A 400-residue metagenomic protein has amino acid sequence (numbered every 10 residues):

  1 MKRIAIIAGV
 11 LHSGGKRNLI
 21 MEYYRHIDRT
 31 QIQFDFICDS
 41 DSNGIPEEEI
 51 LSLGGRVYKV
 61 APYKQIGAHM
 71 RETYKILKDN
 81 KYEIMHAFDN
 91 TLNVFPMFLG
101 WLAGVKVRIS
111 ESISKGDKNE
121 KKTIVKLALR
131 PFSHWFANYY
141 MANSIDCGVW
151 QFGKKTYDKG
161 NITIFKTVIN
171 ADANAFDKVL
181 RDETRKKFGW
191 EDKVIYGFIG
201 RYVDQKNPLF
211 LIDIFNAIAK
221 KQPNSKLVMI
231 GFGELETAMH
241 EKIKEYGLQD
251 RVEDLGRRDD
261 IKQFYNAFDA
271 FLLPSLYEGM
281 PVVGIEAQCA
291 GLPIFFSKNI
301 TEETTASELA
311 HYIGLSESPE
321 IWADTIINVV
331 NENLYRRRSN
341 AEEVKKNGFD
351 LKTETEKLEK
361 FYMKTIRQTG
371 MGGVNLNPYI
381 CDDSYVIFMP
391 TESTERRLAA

Functional and structural regions predicted by a protein language model:
K2, I6-R71, N161-I162, E234-L235 (+2 more regions): N-terminal strand-loop element at the rim of the active site of nucleotide-sugar-dependent glycosyltransferases
G14-E22, V194, F198-A217, E234-H240: A conserved mid-protein helix/loop that constitutes part of the nucleotide-sugar donor-binding site
A87-F95, E111-S112: Short His-centered aromatic/hydrophobic patch
A137-F176: A short, active-site helix/loop in glycosyltransferases that binds the activated sugar's phosphate group
A175-G189, E332-N333: A short helix/loop element that forms part of the nucleotide-sugar donor recognition site in Leloir-type
H240-G256: Nucleotide-activated donor-binding/catalytic signature segment of Leloir-type glycosyltransferases, i.e., the conserved
R257, L276: Aromatic "clamp/platform" in nucleotide-sugar-dependent glycosyltransferases that forms part of the donor/acceptor
E303-N333: Change "using UDP/GDP/dTDP sugars" to "using nucleotide sugars
